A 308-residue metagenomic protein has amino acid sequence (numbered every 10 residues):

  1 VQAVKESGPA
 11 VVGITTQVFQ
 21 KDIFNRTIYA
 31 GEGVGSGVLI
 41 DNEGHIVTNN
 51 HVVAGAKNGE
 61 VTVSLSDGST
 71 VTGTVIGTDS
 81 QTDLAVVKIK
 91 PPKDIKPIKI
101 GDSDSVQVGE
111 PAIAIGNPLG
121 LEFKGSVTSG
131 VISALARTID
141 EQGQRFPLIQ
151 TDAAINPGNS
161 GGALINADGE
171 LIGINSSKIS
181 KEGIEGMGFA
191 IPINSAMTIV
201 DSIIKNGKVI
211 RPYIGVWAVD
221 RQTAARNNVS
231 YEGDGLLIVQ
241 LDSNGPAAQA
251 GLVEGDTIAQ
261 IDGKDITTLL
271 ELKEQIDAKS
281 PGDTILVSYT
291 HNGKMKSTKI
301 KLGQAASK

Functional and structural regions predicted by a protein language model:
V1-R226, G233-D234, D277, Q304-K308: Serine-dependent protease modules
S69-T74, D201-I210, T223, A248-V253 (+2 more regions): PDZ-domain C-terminal substructure recognizer with occasional recognition of PDZ-binding tails
P92-P97, I238-D242, I266-L269: Short, structured beta-strand/loop micro-motifs enriched in basic residues and often containing a Trp
K96, I165, L237, A248 (+1 more regions): Conserved Rossmann-like nucleotide-binding pocket used by diverse enzymes that bind dinucleotide cofactors
S230-E232, V253: Short coil/loop linkers at secondary-structure junctions
